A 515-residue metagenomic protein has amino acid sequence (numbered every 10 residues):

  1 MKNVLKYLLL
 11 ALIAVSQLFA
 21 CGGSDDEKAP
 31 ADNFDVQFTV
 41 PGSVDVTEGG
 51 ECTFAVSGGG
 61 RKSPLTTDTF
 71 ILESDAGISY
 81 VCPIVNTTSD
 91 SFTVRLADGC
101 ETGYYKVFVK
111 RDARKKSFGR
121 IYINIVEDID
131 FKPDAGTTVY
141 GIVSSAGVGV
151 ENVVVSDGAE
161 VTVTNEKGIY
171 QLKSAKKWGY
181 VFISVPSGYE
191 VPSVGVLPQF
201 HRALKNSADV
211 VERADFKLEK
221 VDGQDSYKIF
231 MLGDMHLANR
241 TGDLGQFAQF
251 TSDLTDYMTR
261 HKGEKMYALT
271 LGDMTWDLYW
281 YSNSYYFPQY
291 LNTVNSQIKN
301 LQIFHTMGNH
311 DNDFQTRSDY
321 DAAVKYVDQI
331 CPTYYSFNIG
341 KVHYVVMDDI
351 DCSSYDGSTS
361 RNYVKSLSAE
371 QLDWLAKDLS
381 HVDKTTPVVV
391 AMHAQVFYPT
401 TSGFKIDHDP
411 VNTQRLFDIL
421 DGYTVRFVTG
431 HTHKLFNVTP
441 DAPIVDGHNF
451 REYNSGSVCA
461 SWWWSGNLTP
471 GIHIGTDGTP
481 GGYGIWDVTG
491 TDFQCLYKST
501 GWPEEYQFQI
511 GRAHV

Functional and structural regions predicted by a protein language model:
I13, F70, V153-D157, V181: Hydrophobic beta-strand segments
V15-V44, R114-A135: Bacterial Sec-dependent N-terminal signal peptides
V40, V46-K116, G158-E160: Immunoglobulin-like IPT/TIG beta-sandwich domains and homologous Ig-like subdomains
D130-T138, S145, G188-Y281: N-terminal active-site segment of His-dependent metallophosphoesterases
V153-S174: Short, acidic Ser/Thr/Gly-rich low-complexity loop/linker segments typical of extracellular and cell-surface proteins
P186-K205, V210-E212, W280-V382, D407 (+3 more regions): Extended active-site neighborhood of metal-dependent phosphoesterases/phosphodiesterases
L379-F404: Short acidic, glycine-rich surface-loop motifs adjacent to enzyme active sites
A513-V515: Conserved small/polar residues in nucleotide/adenosyl-binding loops
